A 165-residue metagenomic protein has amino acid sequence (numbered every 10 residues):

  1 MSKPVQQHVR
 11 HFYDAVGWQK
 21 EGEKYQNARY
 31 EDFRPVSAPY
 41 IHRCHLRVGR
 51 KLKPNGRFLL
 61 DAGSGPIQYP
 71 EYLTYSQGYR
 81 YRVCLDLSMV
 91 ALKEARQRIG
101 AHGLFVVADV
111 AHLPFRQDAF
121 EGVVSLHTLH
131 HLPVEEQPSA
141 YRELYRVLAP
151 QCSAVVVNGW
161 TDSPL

Functional and structural regions predicted by a protein language model:
M1-L52, Q68: Conserved class I S-adenosyl-L-methionine
L52-F58: Short helix-loop-beta connector
L60, G65-H112: Class I SAM-dependent methyltransferase SAM/SAH-binding core
V124: A conserved beta-strand element that flanks and buttresses the S-adenosyl-L-methionine
H127-T128: Short catalytic micro-motifs in class I SAM-dependent methyltransferases
P138-P150: A short glycine-rich, Lys/Arg-flanked "PGG" loop and its adjoining helix->strand segment in the class I
V155-L165: Conserved class I S-adenosyl-L-methionine
